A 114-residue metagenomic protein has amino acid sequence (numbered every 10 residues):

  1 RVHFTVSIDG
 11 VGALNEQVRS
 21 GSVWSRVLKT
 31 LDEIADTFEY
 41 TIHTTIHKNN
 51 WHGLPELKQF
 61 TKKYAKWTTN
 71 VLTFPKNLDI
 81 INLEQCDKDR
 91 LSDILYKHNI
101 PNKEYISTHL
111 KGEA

Functional and structural regions predicted by a protein language model:
H3-A114: Radical SAM enzyme [4Fe-4S]-AdoMet core and its adjacent flexible, acidic and glycine-rich loops/tails across
